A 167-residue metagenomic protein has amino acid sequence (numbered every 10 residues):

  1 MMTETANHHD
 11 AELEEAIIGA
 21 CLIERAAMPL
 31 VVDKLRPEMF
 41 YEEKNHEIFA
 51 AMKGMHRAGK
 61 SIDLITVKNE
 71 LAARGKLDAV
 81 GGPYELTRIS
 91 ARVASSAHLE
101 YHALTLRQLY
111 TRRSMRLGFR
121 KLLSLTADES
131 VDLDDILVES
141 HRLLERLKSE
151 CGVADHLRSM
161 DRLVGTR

Functional and structural regions predicted by a protein language model:
M1-M2, V131, G165: Peripheral, non-AAA+ core regions of ATP-driven protein-machinery
M1-T111: Noncatalytic partner-interaction/assembly domains of nucleic-acid and motor enzyme complexes, especially the accessory
P83-S149, V153: Extended, charged alpha-helical coiled-coil/arm scaffolds that mediate oligomerization and mechanical coupling in large
E150-R167: Phosphate-handling catalytic cores of nucleic-acid transaction enzymes
